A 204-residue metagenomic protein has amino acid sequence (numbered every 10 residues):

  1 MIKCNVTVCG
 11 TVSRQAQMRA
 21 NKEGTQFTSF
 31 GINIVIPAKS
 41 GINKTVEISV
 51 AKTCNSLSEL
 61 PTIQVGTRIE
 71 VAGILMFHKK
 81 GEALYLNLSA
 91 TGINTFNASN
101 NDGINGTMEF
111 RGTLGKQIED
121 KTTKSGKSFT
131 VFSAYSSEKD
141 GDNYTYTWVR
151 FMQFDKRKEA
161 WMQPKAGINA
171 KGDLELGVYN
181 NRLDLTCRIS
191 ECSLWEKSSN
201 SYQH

Functional and structural regions predicted by a protein language model:
M1-H204: Single-stranded nucleic acid-binding surfaces, predominantly the OB-fold ssDNA-binding core
